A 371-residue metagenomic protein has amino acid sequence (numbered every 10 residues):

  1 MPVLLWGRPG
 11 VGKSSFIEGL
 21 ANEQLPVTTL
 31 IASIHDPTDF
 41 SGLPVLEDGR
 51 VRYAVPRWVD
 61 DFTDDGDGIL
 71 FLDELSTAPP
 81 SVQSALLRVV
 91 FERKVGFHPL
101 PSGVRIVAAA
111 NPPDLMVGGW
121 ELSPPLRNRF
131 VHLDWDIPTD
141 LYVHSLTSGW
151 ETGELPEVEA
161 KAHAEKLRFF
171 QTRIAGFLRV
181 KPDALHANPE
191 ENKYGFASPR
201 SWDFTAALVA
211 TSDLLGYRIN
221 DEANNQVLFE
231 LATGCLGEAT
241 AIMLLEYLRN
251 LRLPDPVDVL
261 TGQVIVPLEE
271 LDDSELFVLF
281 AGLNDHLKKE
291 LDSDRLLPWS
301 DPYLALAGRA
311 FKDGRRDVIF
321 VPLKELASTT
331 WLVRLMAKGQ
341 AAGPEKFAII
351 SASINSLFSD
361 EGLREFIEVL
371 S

Functional and structural regions predicted by a protein language model:
M1-T172: AAA+ P-loop NTPase catalytic core and its hallmark functional loops
W6, F40, Y53-V59, W120 (+7 more regions): Bulky hydrophobic/aromatic packing residues
R8, R50-R52, R57, R88 (+15 more regions): Arginine residue identity/basic-tract feature
S14-S15, S33, S41, S76 (+12 more regions): Generic serine detector
F16, F40, F62, F71 (+14 more regions): Phenylalanine-focused residue identity feature
E154-D313: Alpha-helical lid/collar subdomain of P-loop NTPases
V266-S371: Terminal-proximal interaction/regulatory segments of ATP-powered molecular machines
